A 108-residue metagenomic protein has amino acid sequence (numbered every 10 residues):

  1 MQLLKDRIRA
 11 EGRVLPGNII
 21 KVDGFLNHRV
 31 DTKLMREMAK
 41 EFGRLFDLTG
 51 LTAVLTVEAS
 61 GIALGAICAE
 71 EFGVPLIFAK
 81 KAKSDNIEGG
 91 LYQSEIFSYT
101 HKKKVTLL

Functional and structural regions predicted by a protein language model:
M1-G50: Active-site-facing substrate-recognition patch
K40-F42, A63-L64, K103-L108: A generic local structural motif
L45, A59-S60: N-terminal leader/targeting helix
G50-E58: Short glycine-rich phosphate-binding loop at a beta-alpha junction
S60-A63, K83-D85: Short, catalytically relevant binding-site loops at active-site mouths
A63-F72: Short Gly/Thr/Asp-enriched flexible loops that form oxyanion-binding sites at enzyme active sites
V74-L108: Short, glycine/charge-rich flexible loops or terminal/linker lids adjacent to PRPP-binding catalytic cores
